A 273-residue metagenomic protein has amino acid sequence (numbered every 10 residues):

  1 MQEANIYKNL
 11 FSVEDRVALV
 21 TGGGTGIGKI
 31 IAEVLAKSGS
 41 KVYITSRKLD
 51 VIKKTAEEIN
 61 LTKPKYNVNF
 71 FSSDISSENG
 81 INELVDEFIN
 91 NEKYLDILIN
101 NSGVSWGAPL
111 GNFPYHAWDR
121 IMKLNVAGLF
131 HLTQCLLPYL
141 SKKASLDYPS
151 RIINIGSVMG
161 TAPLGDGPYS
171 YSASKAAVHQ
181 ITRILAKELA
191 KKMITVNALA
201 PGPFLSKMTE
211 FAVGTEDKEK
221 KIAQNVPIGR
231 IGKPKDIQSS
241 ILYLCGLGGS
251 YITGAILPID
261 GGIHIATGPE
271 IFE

Functional and structural regions predicted by a protein language model:
Q2-N9, L242, T253-E273: Short C-terminal tail/terminal secondary-structure segment of NAD(P)H-dependent dehydrogenase/reductase domains
V17, G24-G26: Conserved glycine-rich cofactor-binding loop
P109-L110, P114-M122, K218, I222: Substrate-binding pocket helix/loop in short-chain dehydrogenase/reductase
F113, P163-S172, I184, E270: Active-site loop-to-helix junction immediately N-terminal to the catalytic Tyr of the SDR YXXXK motif in Rossmann-fold
T133, S174, T182: Active-site helix of classical SDR
P138, K187-K191, S250: Alpha-helical segment proximal to the catalytic Tyr-Lys
S157: Residue(s) in the substrate-gating loop at a strand-loop-helix junction that position the organic substrate next
